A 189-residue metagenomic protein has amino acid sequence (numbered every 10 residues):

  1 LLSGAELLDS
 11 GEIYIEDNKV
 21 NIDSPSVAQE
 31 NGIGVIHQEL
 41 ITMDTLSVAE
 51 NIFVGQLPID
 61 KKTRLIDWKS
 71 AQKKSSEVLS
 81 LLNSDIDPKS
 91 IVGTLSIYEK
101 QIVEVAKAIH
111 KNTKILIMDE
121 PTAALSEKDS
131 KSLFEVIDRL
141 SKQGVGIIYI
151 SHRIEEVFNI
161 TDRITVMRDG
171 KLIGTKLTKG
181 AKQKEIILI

Functional and structural regions predicted by a protein language model:
L1-I189: Glycine-rich phosphate-binding loops of nucleotide-dependent enzymes
